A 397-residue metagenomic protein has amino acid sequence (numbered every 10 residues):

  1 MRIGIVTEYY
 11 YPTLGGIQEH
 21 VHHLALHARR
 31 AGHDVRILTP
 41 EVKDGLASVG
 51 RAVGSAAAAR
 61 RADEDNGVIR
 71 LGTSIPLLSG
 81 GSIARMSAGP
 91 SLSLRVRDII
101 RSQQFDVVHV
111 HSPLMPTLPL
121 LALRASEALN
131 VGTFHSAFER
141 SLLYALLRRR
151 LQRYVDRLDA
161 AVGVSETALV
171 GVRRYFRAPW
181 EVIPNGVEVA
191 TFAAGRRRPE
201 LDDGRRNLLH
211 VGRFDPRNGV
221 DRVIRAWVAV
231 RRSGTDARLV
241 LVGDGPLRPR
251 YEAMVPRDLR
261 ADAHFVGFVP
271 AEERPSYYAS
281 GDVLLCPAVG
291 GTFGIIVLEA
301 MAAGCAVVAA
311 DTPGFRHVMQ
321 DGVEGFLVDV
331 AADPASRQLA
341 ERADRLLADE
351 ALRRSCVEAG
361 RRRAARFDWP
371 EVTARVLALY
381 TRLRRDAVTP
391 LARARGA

Functional and structural regions predicted by a protein language model:
E41, T167, G186: Carbohydrate-associated surface elements
V187-G204: Acidic anion/phosphate-binding donor-loop and adjacent secondary structure in glycosyltransferase catalytic cores
E200-V228: Conserved donor-binding/catalytic core segment of Leloir-type glycosyltransferases
E252-V269: Nucleotide-activated donor-binding/catalytic signature segment of Leloir-type glycosyltransferases, i.e., the conserved
F268-V269, S276-G281: Short alpha-helical donor nucleotide-sugar binding micro-motif in glycosyltransferases
V289: Aromatic "clamp/platform" in nucleotide-sugar-dependent glycosyltransferases that forms part of the donor/acceptor
A306-A309, M319: Short hydrophobic beta-strand element within catalytic cores of glycosyltransferases and related nucleotide-activated
R316-D344, A351-L352: Change "using UDP/GDP/dTDP sugars" to "using nucleotide sugars
